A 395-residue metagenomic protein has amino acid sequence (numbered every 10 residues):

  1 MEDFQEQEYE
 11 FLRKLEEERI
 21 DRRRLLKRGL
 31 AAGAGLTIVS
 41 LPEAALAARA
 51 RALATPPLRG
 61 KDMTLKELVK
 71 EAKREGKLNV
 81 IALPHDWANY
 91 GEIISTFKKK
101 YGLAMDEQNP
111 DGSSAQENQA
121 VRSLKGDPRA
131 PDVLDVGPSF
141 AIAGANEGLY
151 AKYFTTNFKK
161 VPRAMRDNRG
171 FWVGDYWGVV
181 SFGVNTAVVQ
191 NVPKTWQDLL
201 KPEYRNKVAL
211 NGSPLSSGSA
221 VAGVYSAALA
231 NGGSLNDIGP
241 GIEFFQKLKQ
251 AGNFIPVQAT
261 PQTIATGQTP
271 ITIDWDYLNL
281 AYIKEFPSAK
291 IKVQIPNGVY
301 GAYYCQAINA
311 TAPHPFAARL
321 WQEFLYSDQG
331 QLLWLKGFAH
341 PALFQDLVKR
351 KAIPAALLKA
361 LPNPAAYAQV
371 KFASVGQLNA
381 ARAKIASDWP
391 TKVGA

Functional and structural regions predicted by a protein language model:
M1-R24: N-terminal secretory signal peptides
R19-K27, G35-T55: N-terminal twin-arginine translocation
D62-K73, K77, L83-A104, Y282: Short, polar/charged alpha-helical segment
N79-I94, D106-R122, R129-Q268: Extracytoplasmic ligand-binding site segments that recognize negatively charged/polar headgroups
A141-A143, A265, P270-A289: A ligand-binding cleft/hinge motif common to bilobed small-molecule-binding domains
G178-V180, I242-K247, N253, F286-A310: Periplasmic-binding protein-like
Q262, A365-A395: Conserved C-terminal helix/tail region of periplasmic/extracytoplasmic solute-binding proteins
Y300, Y304, I308-V370: Mature extracytoplasmic/periplasmic domains
